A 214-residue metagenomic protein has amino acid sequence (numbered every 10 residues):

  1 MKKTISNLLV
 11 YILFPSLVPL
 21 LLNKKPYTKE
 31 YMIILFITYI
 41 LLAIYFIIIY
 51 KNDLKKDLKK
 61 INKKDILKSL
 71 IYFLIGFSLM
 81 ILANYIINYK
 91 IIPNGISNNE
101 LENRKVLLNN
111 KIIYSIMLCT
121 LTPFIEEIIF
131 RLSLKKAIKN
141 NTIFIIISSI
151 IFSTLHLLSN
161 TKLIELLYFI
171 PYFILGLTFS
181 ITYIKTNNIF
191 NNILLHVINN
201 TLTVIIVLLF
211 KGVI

Functional and structural regions predicted by a protein language model:
K3-V18, I71-G76, I145-I151: Alpha-helical transmembrane segments
T4-N52, N98-E100: Alpha-helical transmembrane segments in multi-pass membrane proteins
L17-P26, K51-N52, I86-I91, L157-S159 (+1 more regions): Juxtamembrane "helix-exit" motif on the non-cytosolic side of transmembrane helices
N23-K29, Y89-G95, K135-I146: Membrane interface segments of multi-pass transport proteins and intramembrane proteases
K24-Y27, D57, I61, D65 (+6 more regions): Membrane-helix interfacial "entry" motifs
F46-K63, N191, L195: Cytoplasmic juxtamembrane interface segments
L54-T122, V213-I214: Juxtamembrane helix-loop-helix connectors linking adjacent transmembrane helices in multi-pass membrane enzymes
N110-I214: Transmembrane helix-loop-helix hairpins at the membrane interface of multi-pass integral membrane proteins
